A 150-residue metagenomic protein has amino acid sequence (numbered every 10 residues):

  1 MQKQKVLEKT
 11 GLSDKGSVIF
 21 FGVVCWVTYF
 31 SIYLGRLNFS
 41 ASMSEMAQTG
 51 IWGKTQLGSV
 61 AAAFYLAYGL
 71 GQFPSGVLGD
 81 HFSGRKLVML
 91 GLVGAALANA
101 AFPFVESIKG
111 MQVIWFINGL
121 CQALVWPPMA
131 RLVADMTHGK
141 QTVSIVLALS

Functional and structural regions predicted by a protein language model:
F20-K54, S75: Extracytoplasmic
C25-Y33, Y65, N99, S107-G119: Helical-face signature of the major facilitator-like transporter fold
Y33, L37, P103, G119-P127: Small-residue-rich segments within alpha-helical transmembrane domains of MFS-like 12-TM solute carriers
L37, Y65-F73, A123: Residue-level signature of mid-helix packing/kink "hotspots" within the transmembrane helices of 12-pass Major
T49-G50, H81, L132-T137: Helix-to-coil boundary motifs at intracellular loop junctions of multi-pass secondary transporters
G58-Y65: Short hydrophobic/aromatic, small-residue-rich stretches within specific transmembrane helices of secondary active
L70-K109: Conserved MFS/SLC helix-loop-helix module at the cytosolic interface between two early adjacent transmembrane helices
I114-S150: Cytoplasmic helix-loop-helix junction between adjacent transmembrane helices in 12-TM secondary transporters
